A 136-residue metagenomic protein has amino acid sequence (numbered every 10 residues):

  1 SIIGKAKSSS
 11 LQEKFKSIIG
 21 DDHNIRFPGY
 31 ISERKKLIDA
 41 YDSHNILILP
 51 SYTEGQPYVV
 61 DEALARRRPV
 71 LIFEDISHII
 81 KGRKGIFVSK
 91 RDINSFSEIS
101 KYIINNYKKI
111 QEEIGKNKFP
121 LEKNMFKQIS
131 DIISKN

Functional and structural regions predicted by a protein language model:
Q12-I31: Nucleotide-activated donor-binding/catalytic signature segment of Leloir-type glycosyltransferases, i.e., the conserved
Y30, I38-H44: Short alpha-helical donor nucleotide-sugar binding micro-motif in glycosyltransferases
I38, P57-A65, I79: Short alpha-helical segment that forms part of, or immediately flanks, the ligand-binding pocket in carbohydrate-active
L47-I48: A short hydrophobic beta-strand element within the catalytic core of glycosyltransferases that build diverse glycans
Y52: Aromatic "clamp/platform" in nucleotide-sugar-dependent glycosyltransferases that forms part of the donor/acceptor
A65, P69-I72: Short hydrophobic beta-strand element within catalytic cores of glycosyltransferases and related nucleotide-activated
G85-N94, K101-Y107: Conserved acidic donor-binding segment of nucleotide-sugar-dependent glycosyltransferases
Y107-N136: A charged, aromatic-enriched C-terminal amphipathic alpha-helix characteristic of glycosyltransferases across folds
